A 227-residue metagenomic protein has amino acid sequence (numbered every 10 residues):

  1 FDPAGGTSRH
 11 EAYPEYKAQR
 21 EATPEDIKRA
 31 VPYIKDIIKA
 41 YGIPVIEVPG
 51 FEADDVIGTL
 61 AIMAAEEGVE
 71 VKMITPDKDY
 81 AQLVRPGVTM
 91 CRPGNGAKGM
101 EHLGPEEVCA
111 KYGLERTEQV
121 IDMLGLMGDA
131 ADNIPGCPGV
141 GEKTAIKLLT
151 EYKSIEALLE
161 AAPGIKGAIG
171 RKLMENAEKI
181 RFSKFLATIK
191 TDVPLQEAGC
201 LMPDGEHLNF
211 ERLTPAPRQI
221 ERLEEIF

Functional and structural regions predicted by a protein language model:
F1-I74, Y80-H102, K179-H207, E211-P217 (+1 more regions): Noncatalytic, basic helical substrate-engagement surface that gates or grips nucleic-acid strands
I43, E66, G87-T89, G99-F227: Non-catalytic nucleic-acid-binding/docking modules located in mid-to-C-terminal regions of nucleic-acid enzymes
T75-P76, T150: A conserved hydrophobic position in a structured secondary element of the catalytic/binding core that shapes
K78-D79, K143: Alpha-helix/helix-capping structural signal
